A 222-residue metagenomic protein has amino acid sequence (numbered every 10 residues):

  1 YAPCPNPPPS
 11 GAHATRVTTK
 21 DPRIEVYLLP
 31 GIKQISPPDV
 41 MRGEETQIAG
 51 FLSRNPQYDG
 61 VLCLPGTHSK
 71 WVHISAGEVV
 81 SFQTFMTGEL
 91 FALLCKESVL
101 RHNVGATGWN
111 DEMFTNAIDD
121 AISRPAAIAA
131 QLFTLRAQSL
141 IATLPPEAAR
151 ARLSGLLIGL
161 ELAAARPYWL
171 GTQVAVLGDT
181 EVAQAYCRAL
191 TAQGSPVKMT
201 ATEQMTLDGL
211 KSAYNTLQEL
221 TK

Functional and structural regions predicted by a protein language model:
Y1-G50: Glycine-rich phosphate-binding loop and adjoining helix at the ATP-binding site of ATP-dependent phosphoryl-transfer
P8-R23, Y58-H102: Glycine-rich phosphate-binding loop of actin/hexokinase-like ATP-binding domains
V40-Q57, F85, E89: Active-site glycine-rich loop that binds ribose-phosphate moieties when present
V80-F85, Q193-E203: Short hydrophobic/aromatic-enriched beta-strand-loop microsegments
F82-T87, A92-S154: Active-site rim beta-loop-alpha module in soluble metabolic enzymes
S154-W169, A213: Phosphate/ATP-binding catalytic cores across multiple sugar-kinase/actin-like superfamilies, primarily ASKHA
A163, K198-K222: Glycine-rich phosphate-binding/hydrolytic loop that grips phosphoryl groups
G171-A189: Glycine-rich phosphate-binding loops at beta-strand->alpha-helix junctions
